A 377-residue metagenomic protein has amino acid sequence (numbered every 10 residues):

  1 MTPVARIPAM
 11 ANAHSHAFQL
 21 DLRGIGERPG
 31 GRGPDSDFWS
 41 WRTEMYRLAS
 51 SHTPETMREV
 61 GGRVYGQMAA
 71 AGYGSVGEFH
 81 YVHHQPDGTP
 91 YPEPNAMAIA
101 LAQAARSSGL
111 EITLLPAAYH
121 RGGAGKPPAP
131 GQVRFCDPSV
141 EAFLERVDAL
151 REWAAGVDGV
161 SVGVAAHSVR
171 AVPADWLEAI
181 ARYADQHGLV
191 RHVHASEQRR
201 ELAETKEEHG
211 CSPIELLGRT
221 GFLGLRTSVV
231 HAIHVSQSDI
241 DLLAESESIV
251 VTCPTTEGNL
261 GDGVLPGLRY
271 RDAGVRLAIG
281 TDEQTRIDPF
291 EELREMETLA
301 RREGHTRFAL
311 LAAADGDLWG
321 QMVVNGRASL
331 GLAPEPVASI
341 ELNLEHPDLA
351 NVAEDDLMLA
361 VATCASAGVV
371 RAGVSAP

Functional and structural regions predicted by a protein language model:
M1-W41, E55, E59-G62, G66-G74 (+1 more regions): Replace "His-x-His-based motif
H14, G72, F79, A105 (+8 more regions): Conserved, mostly hydrophobic/aromatic
D21-E59, Q85-P94, R121-E141, R199-G224 (+2 more regions): Active-site gating loops and adjacent loop-to-helix segments of metal-dependent hydrolytic enzymes
Y73, L110, G188, E247-S248: A structural motif
G74-H80, I112-P116: Short beta-strand segments at enzyme active-site cores
D87-V230: Metal-coordinating catalytic core of metallo-dependent amide/deamination hydrolases
F222-D348: Active-site-adjacent C-terminal substructures of enzyme catalytic domains
A338-P377: C-terminal cap of metal-dependent C-N hydrolases
